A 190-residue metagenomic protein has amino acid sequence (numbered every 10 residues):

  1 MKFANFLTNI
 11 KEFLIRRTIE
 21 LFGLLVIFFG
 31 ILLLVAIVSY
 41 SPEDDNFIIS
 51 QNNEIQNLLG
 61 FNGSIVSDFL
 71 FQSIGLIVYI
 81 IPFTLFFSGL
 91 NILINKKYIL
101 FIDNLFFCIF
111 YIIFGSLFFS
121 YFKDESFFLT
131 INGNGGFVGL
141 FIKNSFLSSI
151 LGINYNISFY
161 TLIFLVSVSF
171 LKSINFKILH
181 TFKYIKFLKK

Functional and structural regions predicted by a protein language model:
M1-K190: Alpha-helical transmembrane segments used as membrane anchors
